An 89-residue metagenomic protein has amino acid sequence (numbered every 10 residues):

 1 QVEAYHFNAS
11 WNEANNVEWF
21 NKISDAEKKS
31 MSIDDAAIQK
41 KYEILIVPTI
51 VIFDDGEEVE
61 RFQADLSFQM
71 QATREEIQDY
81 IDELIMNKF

Functional and structural regions predicted by a protein language model:
Q1-K28: Local sequence-structure signature of Cys/Sec-based thiol-disulfide redox active-site neighborhoods
A4-H6, T49-V51, R61: Soluble periplasmic/extracytoplasmic beta-strand elements of cell-envelope proteins
W11, D35, L66: Residue-level detector of flexible, active-site-proximal loop/helix-junction positions within diverse enzyme catalytic
S30-M31, Y42, Q69-T73: Extracytoplasmic/periplasmic, Sec-exported soluble proteins
S32-I38: N-terminal post-signal-peptidase region of extra-cytosolic proteins
I38-K41, F62: Short, charged, surface-exposed secondary-structure boundary motifs
Y42-D54: Structural micro-motif
I52-F89: Non-catalytic, surface beta->alpha helical segment in thiol-disulfide oxidoreductase systems
